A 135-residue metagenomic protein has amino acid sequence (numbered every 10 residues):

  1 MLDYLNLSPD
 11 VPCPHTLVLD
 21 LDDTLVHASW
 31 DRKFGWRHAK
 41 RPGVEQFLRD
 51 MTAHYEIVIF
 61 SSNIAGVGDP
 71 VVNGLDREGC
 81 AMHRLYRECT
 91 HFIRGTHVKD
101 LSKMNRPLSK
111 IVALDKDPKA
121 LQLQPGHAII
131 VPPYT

Functional and structural regions predicted by a protein language model:
M1-L19: Non-catalytic pre-domain segments flanking phosphatase-related domains
P12-C13, D20, F34-P42, V58-S62 (+4 more regions): Intrinsic disorder
V18-D20, A113-L114: Generic enzyme active-site microenvironment
V44-V72: Substrate-recognition element of Asp-dependent hydrolases with the DxDx(T/V) motif
I64-T135: C-terminal cap/substrate-recognition subdomain and adjoining C-terminal extension of metal-dependent phosphatase-like
